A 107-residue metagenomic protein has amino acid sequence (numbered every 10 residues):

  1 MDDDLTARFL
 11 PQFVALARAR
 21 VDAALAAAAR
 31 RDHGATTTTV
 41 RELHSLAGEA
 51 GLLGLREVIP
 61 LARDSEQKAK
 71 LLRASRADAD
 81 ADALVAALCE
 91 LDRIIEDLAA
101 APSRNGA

Functional and structural regions predicted by a protein language model:
D3-A23, E49, L53-E57, A74-A107: Amphipathic, coiled-coil-like alpha-helical segments
H33-L71: Extended, amphipathic alpha-helices with heptad-repeat/coiled-coil or helix-bundle character that serve as
